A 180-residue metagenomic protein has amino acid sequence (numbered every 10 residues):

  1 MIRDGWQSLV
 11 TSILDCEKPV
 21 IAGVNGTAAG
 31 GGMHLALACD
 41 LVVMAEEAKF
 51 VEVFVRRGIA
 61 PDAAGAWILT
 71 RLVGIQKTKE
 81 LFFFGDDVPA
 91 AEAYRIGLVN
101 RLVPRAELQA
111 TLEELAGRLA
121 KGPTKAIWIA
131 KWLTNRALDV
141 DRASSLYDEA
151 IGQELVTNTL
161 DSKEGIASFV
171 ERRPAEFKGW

Functional and structural regions predicted by a protein language model:
M1-S12: Extended, non-globular alpha-helical segments
T11-I127, A143-S144, A150, E154-T159 (+3 more regions): Crotonase-fold acyl-CoA enzyme core
F54, R136-D139: A short acidic, helix-capping loop that chelates divalent metal ions and anchors anionic groups
R136-A137, R172-E176: A short structural micro-motif
